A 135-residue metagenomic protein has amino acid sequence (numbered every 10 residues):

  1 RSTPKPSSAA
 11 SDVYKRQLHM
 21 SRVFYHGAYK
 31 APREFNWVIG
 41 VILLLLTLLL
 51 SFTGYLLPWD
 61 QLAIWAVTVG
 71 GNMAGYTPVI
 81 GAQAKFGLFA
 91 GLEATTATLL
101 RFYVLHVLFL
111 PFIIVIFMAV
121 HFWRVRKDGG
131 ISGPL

Functional and structural regions predicted by a protein language model:
R1-A10, Y14: Single conserved hydrophobic/aromatic residue that forms the stacking wall/gate of nucleotide- or nucleobase-binding
S8-S11, G91-F112, H121: Individual transmembrane alpha-helix segments
S11-M20, G40-F52, L110-A119: Hydrophobic alpha-helical transmembrane segments of multi-pass integral membrane proteins
Q17-A31, L49-G54, T96-T98, F122: Membrane-water interface regions at transmembrane-helix termini and the short interhelical loops of multi-pass membrane
Q17-R22, A84-F89, F112-L135: Juxtamembrane interface elements at the cytosolic ends of transmembrane helices in multi-pass membrane proteins
F24-L45, Q61, W65-V69, F102-V104 (+1 more regions): Membrane-interfacial loop-to-helix junctions in multi-pass inner-membrane proteins
F52-A74: Functional transmembrane-helix hotspots
V67-T95: Extracytosolic (periplasmic/ER-lumenal) interhelical loops and adjacent juxtamembrane/interface segments of multi-pass
